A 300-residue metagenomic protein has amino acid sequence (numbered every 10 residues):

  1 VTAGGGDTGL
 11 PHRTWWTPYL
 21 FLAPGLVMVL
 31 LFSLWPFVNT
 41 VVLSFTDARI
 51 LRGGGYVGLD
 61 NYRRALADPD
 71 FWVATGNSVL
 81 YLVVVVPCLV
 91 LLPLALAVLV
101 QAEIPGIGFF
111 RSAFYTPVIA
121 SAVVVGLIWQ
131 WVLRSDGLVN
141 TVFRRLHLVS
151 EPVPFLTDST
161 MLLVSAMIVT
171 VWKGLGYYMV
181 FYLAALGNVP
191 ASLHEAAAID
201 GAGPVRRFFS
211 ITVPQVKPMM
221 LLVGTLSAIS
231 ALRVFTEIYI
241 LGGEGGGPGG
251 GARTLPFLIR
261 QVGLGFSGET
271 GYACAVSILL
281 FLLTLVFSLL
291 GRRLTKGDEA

Functional and structural regions predicted by a protein language model:
V1-R13: Short, Lys/Arg-rich, polar N-terminal cytosolic tail immediately upstream of the first transmembrane signal-anchor
T14-A300: A structural signal for multi-pass alpha-helical bundles of membrane permease subunits that mediate small-molecule
